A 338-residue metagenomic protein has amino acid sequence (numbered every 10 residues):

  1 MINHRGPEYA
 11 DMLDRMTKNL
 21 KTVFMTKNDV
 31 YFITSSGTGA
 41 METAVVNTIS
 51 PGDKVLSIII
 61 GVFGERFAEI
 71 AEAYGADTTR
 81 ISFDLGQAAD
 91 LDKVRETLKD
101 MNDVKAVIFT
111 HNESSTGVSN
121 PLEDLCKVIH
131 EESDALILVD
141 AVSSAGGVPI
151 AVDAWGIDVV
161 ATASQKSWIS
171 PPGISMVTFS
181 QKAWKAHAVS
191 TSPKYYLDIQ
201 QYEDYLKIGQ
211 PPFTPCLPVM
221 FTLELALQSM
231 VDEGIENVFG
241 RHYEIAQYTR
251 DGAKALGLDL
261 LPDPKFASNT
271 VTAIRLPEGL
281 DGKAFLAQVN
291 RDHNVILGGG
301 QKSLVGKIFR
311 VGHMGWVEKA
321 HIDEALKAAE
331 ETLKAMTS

Functional and structural regions predicted by a protein language model:
M1-T34, T38: A glycine-/small-polar-enriched, mobile loop at the entrance of the PLP active site in fold-type I
K27-L56, I60, G64-A68: Conserved beta-loop-alpha segment that forms the PLP phosphate-binding cup at the N-terminus of a helix
A89-G146: Active-site phosphate-binding strand-loop segment of PLP-dependent enzymes
D153-Q165: Conserved active-site segment immediately N-terminal to the catalytic lysine that forms the internal aldimine
Q165-D251, A255: Active-site C-terminal subdomain of aminotransferase-like
D259-D292: Conserved PLP-binding catalytic core of the aspartate aminotransferase-like
S303, K307-S338: PLP-dependent enzyme catalytic core of the Aspartate aminotransferase-like
